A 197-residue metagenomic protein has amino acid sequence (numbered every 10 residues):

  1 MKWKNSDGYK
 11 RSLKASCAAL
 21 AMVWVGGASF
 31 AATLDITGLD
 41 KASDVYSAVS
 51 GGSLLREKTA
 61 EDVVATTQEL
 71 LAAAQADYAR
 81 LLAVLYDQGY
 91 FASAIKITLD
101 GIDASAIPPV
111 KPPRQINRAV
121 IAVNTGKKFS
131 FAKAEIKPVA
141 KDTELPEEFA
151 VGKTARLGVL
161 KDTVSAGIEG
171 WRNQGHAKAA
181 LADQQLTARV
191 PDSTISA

Functional and structural regions predicted by a protein language model:
M1-K4, L34-I36: Charged, low-complexity surface segments at secondary-structure and domain boundaries
K2-C17: Bacterial N-terminal signal peptides that target proteins for export
K4, V23-V25, R172: Short linear interaction motif-like sites in intrinsically disordered regions of transcription factors
G8, G26-G27: Residue-identity detector for glycine
S16-G26: Bacterial N-terminal signal peptides
F30-D44, E57-A197: Periplasmic polypeptide-binding modules associated with outer-membrane biogenesis and secretion
V49-S53: C-terminal helical/tail subdomains of lipid-metabolizing enzymes
